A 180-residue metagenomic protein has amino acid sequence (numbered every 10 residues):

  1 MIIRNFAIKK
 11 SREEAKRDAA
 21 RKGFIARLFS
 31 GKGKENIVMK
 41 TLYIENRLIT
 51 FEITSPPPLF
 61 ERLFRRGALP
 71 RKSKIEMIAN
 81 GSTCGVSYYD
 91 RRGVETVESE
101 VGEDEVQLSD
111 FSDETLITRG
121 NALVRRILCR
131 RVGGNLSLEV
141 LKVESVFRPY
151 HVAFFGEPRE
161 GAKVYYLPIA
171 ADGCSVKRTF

Functional and structural regions predicted by a protein language model:
M1-P158, V164: Charged, low-complexity helical/coil segments in non-catalytic cytosolic or luminal regions
F154-F180: C-terminal structured interaction module
